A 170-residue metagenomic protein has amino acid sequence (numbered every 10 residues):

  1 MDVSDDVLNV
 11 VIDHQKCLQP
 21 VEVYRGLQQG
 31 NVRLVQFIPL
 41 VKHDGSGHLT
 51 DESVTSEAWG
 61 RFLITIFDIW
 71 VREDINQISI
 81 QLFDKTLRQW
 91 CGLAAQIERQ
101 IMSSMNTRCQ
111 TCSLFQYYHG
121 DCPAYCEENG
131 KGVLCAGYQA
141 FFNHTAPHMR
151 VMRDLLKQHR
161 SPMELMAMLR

Functional and structural regions predicted by a protein language model:
D2-A95: Radical SAM enzyme [4Fe-4S]-AdoMet core and its adjacent flexible, acidic and glycine-rich loops/tails across
I97-R170: Flexible mid-to-C-terminal extensions adjoining Fe-S/redox cofactors in radical SAM and related proteins
